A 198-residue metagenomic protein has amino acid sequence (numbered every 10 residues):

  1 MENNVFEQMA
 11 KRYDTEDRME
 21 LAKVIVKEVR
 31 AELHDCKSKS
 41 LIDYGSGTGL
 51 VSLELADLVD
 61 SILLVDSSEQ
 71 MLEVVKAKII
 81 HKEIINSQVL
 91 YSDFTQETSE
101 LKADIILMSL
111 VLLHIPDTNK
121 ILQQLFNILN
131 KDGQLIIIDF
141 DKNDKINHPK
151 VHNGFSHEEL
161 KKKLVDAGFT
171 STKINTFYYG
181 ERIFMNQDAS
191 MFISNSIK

Functional and structural regions predicted by a protein language model:
M1-C36, V74: Conserved class I S-adenosyl-L-methionine
I42-Q96: Class I SAM-dependent methyltransferase SAM/SAH-binding core
L107: A conserved beta-strand element that flanks and buttresses the S-adenosyl-L-methionine
L110-V111: Short catalytic micro-motifs in class I SAM-dependent methyltransferases
K120-K131: A short glycine-rich, Lys/Arg-flanked "PGG" loop and its adjoining helix->strand segment in the class I
I136-E159: Conserved class I S-adenosyl-L-methionine
F169-G180: Conserved S-adenosyl-L-methionine
G180-K198: Core SAM-dependent methyltransferase catalytic element
